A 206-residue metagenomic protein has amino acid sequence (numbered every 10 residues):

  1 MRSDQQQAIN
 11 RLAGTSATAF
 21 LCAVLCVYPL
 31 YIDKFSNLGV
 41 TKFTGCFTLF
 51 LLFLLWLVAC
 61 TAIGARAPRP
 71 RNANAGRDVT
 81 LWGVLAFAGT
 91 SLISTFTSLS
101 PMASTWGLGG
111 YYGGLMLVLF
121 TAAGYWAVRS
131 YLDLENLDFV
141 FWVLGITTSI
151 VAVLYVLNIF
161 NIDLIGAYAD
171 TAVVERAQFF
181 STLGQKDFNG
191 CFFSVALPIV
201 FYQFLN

Functional and structural regions predicted by a protein language model:
M1-R11, R66-R77: Membrane-interfacial, low-structure loops and terminal tails that flank and connect transmembrane helices in multi-pass
R2, A8-Y31, C46-C60, V84-T95 (+2 more regions): Alpha-helical transmembrane segments of multi-pass inner-membrane proteins
L30-T44, A65-P68: Short, hydrophobic transmembrane alpha-helix segments
S36, P101-L108, T182: Membrane-interface helix caps and helix-loop-helix hairpins in membrane proteins
T41-F43, S104-G114, Q178: Non-cytosolic membrane-interface motifs at loop->transmembrane helix junctions
V58-N74, L92-W106, Y131, F160-D163: Transmembrane alpha-helix boundary signature
R69-W82, L132-G145: Membrane-interfacial loop-to-helix junctions in multi-pass inner-membrane proteins
